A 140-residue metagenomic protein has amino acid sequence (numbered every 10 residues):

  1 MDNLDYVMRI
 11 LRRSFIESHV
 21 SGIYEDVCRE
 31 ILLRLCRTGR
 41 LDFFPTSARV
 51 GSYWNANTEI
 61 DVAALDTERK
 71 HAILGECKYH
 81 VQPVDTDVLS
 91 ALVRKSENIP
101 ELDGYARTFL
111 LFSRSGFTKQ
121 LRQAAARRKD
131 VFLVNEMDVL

Functional and structural regions predicted by a protein language model:
M1-L140: A cross-kingdom feature that marks ATP-driven nucleic-acid transaction machinery
